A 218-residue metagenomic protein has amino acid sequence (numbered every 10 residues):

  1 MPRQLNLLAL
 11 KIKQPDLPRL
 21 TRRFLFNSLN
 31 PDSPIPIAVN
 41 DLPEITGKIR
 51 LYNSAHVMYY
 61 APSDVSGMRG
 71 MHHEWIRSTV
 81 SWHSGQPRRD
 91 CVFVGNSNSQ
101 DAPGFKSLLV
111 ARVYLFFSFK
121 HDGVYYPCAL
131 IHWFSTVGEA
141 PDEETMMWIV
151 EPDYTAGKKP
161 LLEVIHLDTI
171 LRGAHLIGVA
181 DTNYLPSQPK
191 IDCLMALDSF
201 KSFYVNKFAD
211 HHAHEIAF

Functional and structural regions predicted by a protein language model:
M1-F218: Terminal interaction-prone segments of large eukaryotic proteins
